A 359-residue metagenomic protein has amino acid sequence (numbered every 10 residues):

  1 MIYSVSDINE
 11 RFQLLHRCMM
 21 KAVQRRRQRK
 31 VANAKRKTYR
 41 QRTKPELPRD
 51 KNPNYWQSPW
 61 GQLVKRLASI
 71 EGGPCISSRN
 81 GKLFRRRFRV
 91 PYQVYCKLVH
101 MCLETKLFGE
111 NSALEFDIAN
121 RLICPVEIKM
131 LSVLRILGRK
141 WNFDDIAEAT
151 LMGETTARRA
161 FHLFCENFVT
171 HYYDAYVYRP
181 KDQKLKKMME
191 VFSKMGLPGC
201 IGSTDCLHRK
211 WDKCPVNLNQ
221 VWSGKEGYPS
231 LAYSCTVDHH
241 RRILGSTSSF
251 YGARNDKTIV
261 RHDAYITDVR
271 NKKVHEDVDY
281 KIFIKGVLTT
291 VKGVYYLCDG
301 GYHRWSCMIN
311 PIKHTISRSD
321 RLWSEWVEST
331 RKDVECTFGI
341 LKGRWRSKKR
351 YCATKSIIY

Functional and structural regions predicted by a protein language model:
M1-F116, T170-Y173: Charged, often Cys/His-bearing segments associated with DNA-binding zinc-finger transcription factors
P91, S132, I146: Short alpha-helical segments in extracytoplasmic peptidoglycan/chitin-binding modules and envelope-associated proteins
Y92, V126-E127, E154: Alpha-helix N-capping/helix-start residues
E115-A119, K129: Active-site-adjacent structural elements in folded domains
L122-I123: Extended, leucine-rich alpha-helical cores of fungal transcription factors
V126-R139: Short, amphipathic alpha-helical "recognition" segments used to contact nucleic acids or chromatin
N142-Y359: Short, well-ordered secondary-structure "scaffold" segments embedded in the functional core of diverse domains
